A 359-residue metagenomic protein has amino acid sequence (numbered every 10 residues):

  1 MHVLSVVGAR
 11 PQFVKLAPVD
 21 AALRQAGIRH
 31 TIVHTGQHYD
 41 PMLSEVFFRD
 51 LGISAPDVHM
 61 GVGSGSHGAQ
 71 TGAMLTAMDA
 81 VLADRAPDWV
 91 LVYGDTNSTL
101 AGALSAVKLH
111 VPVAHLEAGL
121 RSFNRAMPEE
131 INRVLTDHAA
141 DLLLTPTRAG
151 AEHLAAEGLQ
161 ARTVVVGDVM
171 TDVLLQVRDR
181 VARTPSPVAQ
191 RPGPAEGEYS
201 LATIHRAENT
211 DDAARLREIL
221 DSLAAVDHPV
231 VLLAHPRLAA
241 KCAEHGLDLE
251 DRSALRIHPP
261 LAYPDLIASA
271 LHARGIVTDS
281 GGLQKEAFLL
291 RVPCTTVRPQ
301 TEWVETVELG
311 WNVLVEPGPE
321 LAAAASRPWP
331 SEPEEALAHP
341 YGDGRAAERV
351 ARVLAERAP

Functional and structural regions predicted by a protein language model:
M1-A9, R298-P299: Nucleotide-activated donor-dependent transferases that construct or modify glycoconjugates
L4-V7, F13-R24, F47, H59-G158: Active-site and donor-binding regions of nucleotide-sugar-utilizing enzymes
Q37, E45, A182-H272: Donor-nucleotide binding loops and adjacent catalytic segments primarily of GT-B fold Leloir glycosyltransferases
H38-M42, G61, A139-A214, V315 (+1 more regions): A nucleotide-sugar donor-handling region in carbohydrate enzymes
F48, A149, V313-P359: Leloir-type glycosyltransferase catalytic cores
V81-D88, P194-A195, H272, R357: Glycine-rich phosphate-binding loop signature in dinucleotide/nucleotide-binding domains
V92-Y93, L104, L143, S269-T306: A donor-sugar binding/catalytic signature common to diverse glycosyltransferases and related nucleotide-sugar
L289-A325, W329: Catalytic binding pocket for nucleotide-activated donors in carbohydrate/polymer assembly enzymes
